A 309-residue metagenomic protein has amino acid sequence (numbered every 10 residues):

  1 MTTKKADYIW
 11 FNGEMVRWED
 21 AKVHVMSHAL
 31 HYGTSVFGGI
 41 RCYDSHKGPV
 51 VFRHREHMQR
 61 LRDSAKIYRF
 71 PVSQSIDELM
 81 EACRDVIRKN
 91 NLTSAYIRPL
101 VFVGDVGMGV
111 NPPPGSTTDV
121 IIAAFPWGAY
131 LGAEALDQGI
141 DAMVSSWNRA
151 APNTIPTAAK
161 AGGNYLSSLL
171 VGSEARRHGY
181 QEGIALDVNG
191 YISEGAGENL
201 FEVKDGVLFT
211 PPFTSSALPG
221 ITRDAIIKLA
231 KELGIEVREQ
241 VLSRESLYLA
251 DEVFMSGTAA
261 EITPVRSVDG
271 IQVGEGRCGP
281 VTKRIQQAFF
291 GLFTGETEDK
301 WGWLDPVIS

Functional and structural regions predicted by a protein language model:
M1-Q74, E78-D85, N111-S309: Helix-start/capping segments and mature chain N-termini
L79-S94, R98-G107, F125: Short, acidic/charged, Gly/Pro-enriched secondary-structure junctions
